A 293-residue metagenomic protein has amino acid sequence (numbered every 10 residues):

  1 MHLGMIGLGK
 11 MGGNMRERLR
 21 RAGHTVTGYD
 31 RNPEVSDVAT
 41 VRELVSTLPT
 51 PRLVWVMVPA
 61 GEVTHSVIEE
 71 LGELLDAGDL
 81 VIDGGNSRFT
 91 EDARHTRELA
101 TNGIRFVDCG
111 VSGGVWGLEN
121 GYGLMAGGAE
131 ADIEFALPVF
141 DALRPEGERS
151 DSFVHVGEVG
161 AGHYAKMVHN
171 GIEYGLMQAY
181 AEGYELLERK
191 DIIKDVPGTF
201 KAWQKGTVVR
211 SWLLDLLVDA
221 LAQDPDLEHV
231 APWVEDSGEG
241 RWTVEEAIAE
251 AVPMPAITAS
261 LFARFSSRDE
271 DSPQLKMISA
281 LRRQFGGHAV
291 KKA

Functional and structural regions predicted by a protein language model:
M1-R52, G78, V115-G117, R283: NAD(P)+-binding Rossmann beta1-loop-alpha1 motif at the extreme N-terminus of oxidoreductases
A22, N102, E250: Conserved dinucleotide-binding and phosphotransfer motif residues
R31-R94, A100, L118-G128: Rossmann-like NAD(P)-binding element
D83, T101, R105-C109, E148-V156 (+1 more regions): General beta-strand structural signal in soluble alpha/beta enzymes
G121, M125, F135, E148-R149 (+2 more regions): Helical "substrate-binding/catalytic lid" subdomain of Rossmann-like NAD(P)-dependent dehydrogenases/reductases
M125-D141: Rossmann-like NAD(P)H-binding beta-loop-alpha module
L143-G147: A common structural junction motif
